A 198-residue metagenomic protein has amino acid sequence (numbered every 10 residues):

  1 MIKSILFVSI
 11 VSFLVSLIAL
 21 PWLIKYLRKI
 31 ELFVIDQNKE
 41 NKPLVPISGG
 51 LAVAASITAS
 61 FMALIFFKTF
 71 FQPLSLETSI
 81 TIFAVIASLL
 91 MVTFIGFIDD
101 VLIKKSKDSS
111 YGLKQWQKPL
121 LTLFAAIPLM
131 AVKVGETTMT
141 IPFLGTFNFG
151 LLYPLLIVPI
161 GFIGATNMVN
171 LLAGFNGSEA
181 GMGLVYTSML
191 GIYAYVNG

Functional and structural regions predicted by a protein language model:
M1-G198: "…together with the soluble PPM/PP2C metallo-phosphatase catalytic core" -> "…together with the soluble PPM/PP2C
